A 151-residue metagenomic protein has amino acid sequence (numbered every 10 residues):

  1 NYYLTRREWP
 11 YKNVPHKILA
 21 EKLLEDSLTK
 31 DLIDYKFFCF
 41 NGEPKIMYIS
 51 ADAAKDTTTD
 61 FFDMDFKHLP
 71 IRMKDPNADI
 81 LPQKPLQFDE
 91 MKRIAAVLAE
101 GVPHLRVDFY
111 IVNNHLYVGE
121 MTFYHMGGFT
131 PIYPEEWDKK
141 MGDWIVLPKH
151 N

Functional and structural regions predicted by a protein language model:
N1-D75: Phosphate-binding site of ATP-dependent enzymes
Y2-T5, D26, G101, L147 (+1 more regions): A structural signal for alpha-helix termini and helix-coil/disorder junctions
E8-I18, K22, F62-L116: A long amphipathic alpha-helix within ATP-dependent nucleotide-binding catalytic cores
N13, L28, I33, L98 (+1 more regions): Intrinsic structural disorder
E25-D26, K30-P44, Y48-I49, A95-V118 (+1 more regions): An exposure/low-complexity boundary signal
A54-D56, F61-M64, A78-D79, G128 (+1 more regions): General N-terminal targeting signals
I111-N151: C-terminal active-site "lid" helix and adjoining low-complexity regulatory extension at the edge of ATP-using catalytic
